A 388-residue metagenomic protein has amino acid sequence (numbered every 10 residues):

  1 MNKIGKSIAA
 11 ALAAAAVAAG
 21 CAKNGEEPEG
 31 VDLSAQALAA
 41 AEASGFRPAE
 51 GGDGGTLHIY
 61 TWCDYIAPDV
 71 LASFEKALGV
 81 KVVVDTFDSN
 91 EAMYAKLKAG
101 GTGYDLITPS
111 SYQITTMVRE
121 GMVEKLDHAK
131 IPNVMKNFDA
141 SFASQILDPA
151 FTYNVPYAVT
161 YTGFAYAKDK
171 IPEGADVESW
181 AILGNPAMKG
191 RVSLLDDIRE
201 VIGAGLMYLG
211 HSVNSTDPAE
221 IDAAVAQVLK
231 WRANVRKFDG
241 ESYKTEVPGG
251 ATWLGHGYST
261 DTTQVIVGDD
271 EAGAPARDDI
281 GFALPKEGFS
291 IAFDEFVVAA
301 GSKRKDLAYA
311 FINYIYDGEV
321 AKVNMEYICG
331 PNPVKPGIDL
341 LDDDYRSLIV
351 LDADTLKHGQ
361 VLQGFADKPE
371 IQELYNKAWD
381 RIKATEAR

Functional and structural regions predicted by a protein language model:
M1-T56, A387-R388: Short, low-complexity disordered leader/linker segments with a strong preference for bacterial N-terminal type II
D32-T116, T245: Early extracytoplasmic/lumenal segment of secretory-pathway proteins
P48, K98, T102-P109, E124-H128 (+2 more regions): A structural signal for short loop-to-beta-strand junctions that line the ligand-binding cleft of periplasmic/secreted
E124-M135, N154, A272-S290, A299-S302: Short beta-strand->loop
A181-D196, S212: Short loop->beta-strand "edge-of-pocket" segments that line small-molecule binding or catalytic clefts across diverse
S193-D197, V201, G205, V213-F282: Ligand-binding pocket segment of bilobal, Venus flytrap-like solute-binding proteins
D294, A299-G359: Mature extracytoplasmic/periplasmic domains
T355-R388: Conserved C-terminal helix/tail region of periplasmic/extracytoplasmic solute-binding proteins
